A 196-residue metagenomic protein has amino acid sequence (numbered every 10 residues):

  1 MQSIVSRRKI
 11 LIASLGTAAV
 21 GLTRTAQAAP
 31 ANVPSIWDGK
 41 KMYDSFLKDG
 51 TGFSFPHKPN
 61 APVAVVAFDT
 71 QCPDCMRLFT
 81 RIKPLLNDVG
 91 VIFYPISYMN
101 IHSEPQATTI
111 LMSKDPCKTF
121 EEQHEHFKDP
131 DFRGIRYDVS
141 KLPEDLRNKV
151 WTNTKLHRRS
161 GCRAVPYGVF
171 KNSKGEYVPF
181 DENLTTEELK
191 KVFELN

Functional and structural regions predicted by a protein language model:
S3-K9: Bacterial N-terminal signal peptides that target proteins for export
I10-H102, H126, K141-A164, L184-N196: Extracytoplasmic thiol/disulfide redox context detector
I101-R147: Conserved segment of the thioredoxin-like fold in thiol-based oxidoreductases
P166-V178: A short, hydrophobic beta-strand/beta-hairpin element that forms part of a small beta-sheet core
K174-G175, N183-T185: A short, acidic, flexible beta-alpha connecting loop/helix-capping segment that sits on the rim of active
